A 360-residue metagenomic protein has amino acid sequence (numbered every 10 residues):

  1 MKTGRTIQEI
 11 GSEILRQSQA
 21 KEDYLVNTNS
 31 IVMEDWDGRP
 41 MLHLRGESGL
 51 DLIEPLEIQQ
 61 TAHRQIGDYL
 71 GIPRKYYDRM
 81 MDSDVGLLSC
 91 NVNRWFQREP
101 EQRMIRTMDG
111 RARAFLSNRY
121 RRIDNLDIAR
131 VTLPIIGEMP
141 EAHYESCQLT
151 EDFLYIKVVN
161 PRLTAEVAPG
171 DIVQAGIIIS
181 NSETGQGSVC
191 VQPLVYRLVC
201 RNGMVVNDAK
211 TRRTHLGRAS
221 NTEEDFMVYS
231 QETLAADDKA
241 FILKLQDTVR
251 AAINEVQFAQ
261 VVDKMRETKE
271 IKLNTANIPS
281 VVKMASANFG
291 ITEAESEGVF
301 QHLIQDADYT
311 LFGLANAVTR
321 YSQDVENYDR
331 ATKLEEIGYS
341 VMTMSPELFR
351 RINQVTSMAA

Functional and structural regions predicted by a protein language model:
M1-R130, M139: Feature for intrinsically disordered/low-complexity regulatory segments and propeptides
R122-L126, R130, G137-A360: Intrinsic disorder/low-complexity polar-acidic segments
